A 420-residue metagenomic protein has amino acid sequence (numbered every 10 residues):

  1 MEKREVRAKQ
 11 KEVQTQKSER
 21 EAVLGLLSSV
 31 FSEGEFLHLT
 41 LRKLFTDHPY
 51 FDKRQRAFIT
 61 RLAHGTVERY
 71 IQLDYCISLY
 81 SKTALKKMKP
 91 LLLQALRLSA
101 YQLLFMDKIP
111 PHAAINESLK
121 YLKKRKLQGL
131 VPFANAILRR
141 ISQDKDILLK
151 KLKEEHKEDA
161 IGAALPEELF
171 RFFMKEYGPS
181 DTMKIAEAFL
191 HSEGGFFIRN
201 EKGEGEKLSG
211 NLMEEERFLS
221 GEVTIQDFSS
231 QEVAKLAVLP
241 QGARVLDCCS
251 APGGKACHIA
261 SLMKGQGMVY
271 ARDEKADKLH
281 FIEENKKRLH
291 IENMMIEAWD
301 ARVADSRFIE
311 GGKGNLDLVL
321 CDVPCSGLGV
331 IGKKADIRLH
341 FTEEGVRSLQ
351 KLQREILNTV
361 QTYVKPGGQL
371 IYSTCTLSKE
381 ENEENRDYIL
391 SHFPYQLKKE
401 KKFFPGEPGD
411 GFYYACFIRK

Functional and structural regions predicted by a protein language model:
M1-K420: S-adenosylmethionine
